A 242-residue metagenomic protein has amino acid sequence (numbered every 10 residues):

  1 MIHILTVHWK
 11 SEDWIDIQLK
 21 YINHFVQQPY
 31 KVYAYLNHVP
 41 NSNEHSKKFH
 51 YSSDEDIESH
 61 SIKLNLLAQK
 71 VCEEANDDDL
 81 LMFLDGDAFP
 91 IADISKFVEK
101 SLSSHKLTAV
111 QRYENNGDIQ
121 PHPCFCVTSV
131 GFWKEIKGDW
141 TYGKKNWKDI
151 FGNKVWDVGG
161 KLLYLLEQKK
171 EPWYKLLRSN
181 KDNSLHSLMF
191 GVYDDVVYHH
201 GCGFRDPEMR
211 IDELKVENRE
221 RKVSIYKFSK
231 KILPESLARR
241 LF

Functional and structural regions predicted by a protein language model:
H3-S11: A conserved hydrophobic helix/loop-capping motif in glycosyltransferases and polysaccharide synthases
I17-Y21, I62, L66, K70 (+2 more regions): Alpha-helical elements of Rossmann-like donor-binding domains used by nucleotide-donor carbohydrate transfer enzymes
K20-P29: Short, acidic, metal-binding catalytic loop of nucleotide-sugar glycosyltransferases
A34-D78: Active-site-proximal specificity loops/subdomain of glycosyltransferases
D77-F89: Short beta-strand-to-loop acidic/aromatic patch adjacent to the donor-nucleotide binding site
F89-Y164: Conserved catalytic core of nucleotide-sugar-dependent glycosyltransferases
E135-D212: Catalytic core and acceptor-binding pocket of nucleotide-sugar-dependent glycosyltransferases
R210-F242: Membrane-proximal basic amphipathic "stem/tether" segments
